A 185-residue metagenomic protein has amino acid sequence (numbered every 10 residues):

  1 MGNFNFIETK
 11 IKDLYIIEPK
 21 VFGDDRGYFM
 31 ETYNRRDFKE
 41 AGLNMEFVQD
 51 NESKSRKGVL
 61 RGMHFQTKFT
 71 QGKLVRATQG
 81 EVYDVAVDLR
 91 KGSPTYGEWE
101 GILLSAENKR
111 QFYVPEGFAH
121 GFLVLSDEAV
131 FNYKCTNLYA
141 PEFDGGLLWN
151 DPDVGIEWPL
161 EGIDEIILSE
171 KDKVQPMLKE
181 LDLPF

Functional and structural regions predicted by a protein language model:
M1-E107, S126-E128, C135-F185: Non-catalytic, conserved peripheral segments adjacent to functional cores
F112, H120-L125, Y133: Short beta-strand His + acidic residue motifs that chelate non-heme Fe in jelly-roll/DSBH and cupin folds
